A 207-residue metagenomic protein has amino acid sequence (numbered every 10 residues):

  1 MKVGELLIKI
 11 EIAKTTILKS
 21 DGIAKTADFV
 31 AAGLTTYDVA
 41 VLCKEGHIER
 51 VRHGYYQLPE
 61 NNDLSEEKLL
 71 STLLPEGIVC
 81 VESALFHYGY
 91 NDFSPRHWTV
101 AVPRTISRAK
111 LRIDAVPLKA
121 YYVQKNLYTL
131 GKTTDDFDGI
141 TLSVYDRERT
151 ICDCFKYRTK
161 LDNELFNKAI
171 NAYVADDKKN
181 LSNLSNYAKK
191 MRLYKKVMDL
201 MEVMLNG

Functional and structural regions predicted by a protein language model:
M1-I8, N206-G207: Intrinsically disordered, low-complexity and often Lys/Arg-enriched segments
L6, L18, A31-A32, L73: Charged, low-complexity surface patches
L6-A24: Short amphipathic alpha-helical interface segments
I12, T26-D28, C43, Y55-G207: Nucleic-acid-binding surface
D21, L34, H47, T159 (+1 more regions): Residue-level recognition of short, well-ordered coil/turn positions that link secondary-structure elements
A31-K44: Short amphipathic alpha-helical interaction segments
G46-H53: A short, conserved structural fragment
